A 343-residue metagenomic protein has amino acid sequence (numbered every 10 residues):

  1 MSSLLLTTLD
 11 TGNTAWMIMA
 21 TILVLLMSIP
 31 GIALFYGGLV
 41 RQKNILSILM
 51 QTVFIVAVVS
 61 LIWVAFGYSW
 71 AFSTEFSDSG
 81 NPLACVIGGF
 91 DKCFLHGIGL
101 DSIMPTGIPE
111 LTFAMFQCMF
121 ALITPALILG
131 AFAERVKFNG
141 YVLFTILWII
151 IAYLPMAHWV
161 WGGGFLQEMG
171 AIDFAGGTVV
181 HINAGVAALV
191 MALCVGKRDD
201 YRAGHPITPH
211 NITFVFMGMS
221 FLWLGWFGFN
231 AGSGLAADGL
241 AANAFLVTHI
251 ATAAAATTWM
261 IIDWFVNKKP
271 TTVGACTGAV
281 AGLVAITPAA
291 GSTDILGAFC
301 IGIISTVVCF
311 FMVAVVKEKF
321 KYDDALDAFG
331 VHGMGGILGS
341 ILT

Functional and structural regions predicted by a protein language model:
M1-T343: Hydrophobic alpha-helical transmembrane bundles of multi-pass membrane proteins
